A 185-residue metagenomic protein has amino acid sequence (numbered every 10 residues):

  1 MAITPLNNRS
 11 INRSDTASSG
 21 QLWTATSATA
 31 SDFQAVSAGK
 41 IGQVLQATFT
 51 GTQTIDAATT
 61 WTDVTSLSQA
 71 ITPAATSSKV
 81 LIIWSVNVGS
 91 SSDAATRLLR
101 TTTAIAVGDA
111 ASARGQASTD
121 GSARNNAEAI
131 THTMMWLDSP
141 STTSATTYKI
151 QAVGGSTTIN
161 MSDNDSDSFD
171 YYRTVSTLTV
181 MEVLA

Functional and structural regions predicted by a protein language model:
M1, R13, W23, S37 (+3 more regions): Homeobox/homeodomain signature
M1-I41, A75-T76, G155: Extracellular repetitive beta-rich solenoid segments
D15, W23-A28, L45, G115 (+2 more regions): N-terminal cationic amphipathic segment used for targeting or macromolecule association
G39-G51: Extracellular receptor-binding modules and their adjoining Ser/Thr/Gly/Asp/Asn-rich linkers
T48, T54-T60, A70-A145, K149-A185: Terminal beta-strand-rich extracellular "head" domains that mediate receptor/glycan or other ligand binding
D63-S66: Short, solvent-exposed loop/turn segments enriched in Ser/Thr/Gly
